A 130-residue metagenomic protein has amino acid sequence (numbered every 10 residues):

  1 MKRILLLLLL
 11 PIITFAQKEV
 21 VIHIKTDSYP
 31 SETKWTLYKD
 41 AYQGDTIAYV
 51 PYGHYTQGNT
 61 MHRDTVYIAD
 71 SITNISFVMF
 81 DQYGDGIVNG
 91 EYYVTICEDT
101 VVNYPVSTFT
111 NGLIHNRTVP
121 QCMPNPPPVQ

Functional and structural regions predicted by a protein language model:
K2-L7, T14-Q130: Residue-level recognition of alpha-helix boundary/capping or hinge positions
